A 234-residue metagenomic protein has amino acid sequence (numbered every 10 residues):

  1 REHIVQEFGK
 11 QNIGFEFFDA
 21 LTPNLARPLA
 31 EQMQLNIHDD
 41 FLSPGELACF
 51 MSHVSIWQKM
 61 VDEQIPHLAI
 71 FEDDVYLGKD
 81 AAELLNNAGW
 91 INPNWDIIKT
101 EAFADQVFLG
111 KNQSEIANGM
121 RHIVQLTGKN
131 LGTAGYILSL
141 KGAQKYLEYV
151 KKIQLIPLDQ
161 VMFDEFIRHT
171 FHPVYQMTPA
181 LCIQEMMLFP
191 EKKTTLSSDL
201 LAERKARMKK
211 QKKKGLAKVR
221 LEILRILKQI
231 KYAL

Functional and structural regions predicted by a protein language model:
R1-F71, V75-L234: An acidic/histidine-cluster motif and surrounding catalytic segment that typifies divalent-metal-assisted enzyme active
